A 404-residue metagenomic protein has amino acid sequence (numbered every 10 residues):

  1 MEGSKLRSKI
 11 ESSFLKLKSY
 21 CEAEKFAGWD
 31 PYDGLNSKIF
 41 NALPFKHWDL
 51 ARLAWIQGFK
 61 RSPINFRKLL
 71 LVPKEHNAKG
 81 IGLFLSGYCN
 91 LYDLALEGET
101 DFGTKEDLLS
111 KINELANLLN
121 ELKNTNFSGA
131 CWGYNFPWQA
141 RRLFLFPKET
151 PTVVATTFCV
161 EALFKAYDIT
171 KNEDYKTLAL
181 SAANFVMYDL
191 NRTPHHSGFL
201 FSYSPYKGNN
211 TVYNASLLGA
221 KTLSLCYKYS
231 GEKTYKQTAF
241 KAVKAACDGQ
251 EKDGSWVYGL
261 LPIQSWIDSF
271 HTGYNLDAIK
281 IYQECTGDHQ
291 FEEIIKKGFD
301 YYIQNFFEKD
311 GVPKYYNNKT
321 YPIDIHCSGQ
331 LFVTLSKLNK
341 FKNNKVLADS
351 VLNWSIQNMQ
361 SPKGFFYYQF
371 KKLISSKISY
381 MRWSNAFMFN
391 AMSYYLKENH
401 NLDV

Functional and structural regions predicted by a protein language model:
M1-V404: Glycan-recognition and catalytic cores of secretory/periplasmic carbohydrate-active enzymes
